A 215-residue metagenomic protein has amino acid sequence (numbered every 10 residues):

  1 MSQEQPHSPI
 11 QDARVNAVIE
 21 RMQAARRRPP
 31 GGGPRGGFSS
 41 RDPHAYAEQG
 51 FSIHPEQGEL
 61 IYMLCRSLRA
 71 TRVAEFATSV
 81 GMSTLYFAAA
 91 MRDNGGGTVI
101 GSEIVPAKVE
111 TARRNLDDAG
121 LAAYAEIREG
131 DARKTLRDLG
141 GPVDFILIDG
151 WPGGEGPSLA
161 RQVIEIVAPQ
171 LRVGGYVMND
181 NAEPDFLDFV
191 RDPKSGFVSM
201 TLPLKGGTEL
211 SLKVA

Functional and structural regions predicted by a protein language model:
M1-F145, G153-M178, A182-A215: A short alpha-helical cap/connector motif
D149: Active-site residues of response regulator receiver
